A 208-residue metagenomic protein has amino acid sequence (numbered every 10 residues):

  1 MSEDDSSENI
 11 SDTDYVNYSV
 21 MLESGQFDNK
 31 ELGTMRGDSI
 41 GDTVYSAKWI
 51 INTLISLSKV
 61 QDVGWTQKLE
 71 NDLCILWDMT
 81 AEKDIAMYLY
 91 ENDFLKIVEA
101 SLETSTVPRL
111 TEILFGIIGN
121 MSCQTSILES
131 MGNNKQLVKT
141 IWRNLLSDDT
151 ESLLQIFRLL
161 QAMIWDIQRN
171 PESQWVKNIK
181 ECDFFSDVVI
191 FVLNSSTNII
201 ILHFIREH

Functional and structural regions predicted by a protein language model:
M1-W77, A81-D84: N-terminal "cap/leader" segments of large eukaryotic alpha-helical scaffolds
G41-I50, Y90-E99, G132-I141, Q174-V192: Alpha-helical scaffold repeats of the Armadillo/HEAT/TPR superfamily
D62-I75, T106-C123, N133, L146-E172 (+2 more regions): Alpha-helical solenoid repeats of the armadillo/HEAT superfamily in eukaryotic scaffolding/adaptor proteins
L76-C123, T140: General structural concept
T125-L128: Amphipathic alpha-helical binding modules
